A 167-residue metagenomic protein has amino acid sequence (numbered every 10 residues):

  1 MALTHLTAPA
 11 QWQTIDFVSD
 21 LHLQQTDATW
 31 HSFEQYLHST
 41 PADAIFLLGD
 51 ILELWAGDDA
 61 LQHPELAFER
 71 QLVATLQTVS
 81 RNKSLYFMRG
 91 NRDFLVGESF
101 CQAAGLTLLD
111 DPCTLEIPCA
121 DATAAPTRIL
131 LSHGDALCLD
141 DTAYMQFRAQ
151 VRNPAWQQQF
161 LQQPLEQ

Functional and structural regions predicted by a protein language model:
M1-T7: A short, compositionally biased domain-edge/stem linker segment
A8-T14, L23-A120: Core catalytic region of metal-dependent phosphoesterases/phosphodiesterases, especially metallo-beta-lactamase-like
T14-H22, R128-D135: Active-site-proximal beta-strand elements of phosphoester/diester hydrolases
D16, G105-E116, P154-Q167: Short flexible/disordered coil segments
W30-S32, F100, T123, A143-F147 (+1 more regions): Surface-exposed beta-strand edges and their flanking turn/coil or helix-capping segments
P112, E116-S132, C138-Y144: Contiguous hydrophobic, core-forming segments of folded domains
L131-Q167: Active-site-proximal loop/helix segment associated with metal-binding centers of metalloenzymes
